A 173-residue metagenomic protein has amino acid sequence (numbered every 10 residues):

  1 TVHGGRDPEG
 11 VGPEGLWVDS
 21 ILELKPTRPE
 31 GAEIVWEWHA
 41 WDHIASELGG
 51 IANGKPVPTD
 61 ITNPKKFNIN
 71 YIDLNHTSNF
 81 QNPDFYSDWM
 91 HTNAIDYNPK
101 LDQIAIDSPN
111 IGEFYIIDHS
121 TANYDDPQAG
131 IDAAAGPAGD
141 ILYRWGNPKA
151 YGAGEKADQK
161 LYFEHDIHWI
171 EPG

Functional and structural regions predicted by a protein language model:
T1-G173: Histidine-/acidic-rich catalytic cores in large beta-rich domains
